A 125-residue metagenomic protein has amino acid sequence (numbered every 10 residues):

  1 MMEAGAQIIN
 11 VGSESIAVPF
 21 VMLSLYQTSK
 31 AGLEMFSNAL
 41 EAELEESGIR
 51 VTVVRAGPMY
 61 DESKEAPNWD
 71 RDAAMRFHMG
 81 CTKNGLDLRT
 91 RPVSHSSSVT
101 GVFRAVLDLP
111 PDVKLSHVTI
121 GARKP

Functional and structural regions predicted by a protein language model:
M1-G5: A short helix-coil junction within the Rossmann-fold of NAD(P)-dependent oxidoreductases
S13: Residue(s) in the substrate-gating loop at a strand-loop-helix junction that position the organic substrate next
I16-V18: Conserved catalytic-site region of short-chain dehydrogenase/reductase
F20-S24, R91: Active-site loop immediately N-terminal to the catalytic Tyr-X3-Lys motif of short-chain dehydrogenase/reductase
S29: Active-site helix of classical SDR
A42-E43: Alpha-helical segment proximal to the catalytic Tyr-Lys
R50-Y60: Conserved SDR Rossmann-fold cofactor-binding beta-strand/turn motif
V53, A73-P125: C-terminal helical subdomain
